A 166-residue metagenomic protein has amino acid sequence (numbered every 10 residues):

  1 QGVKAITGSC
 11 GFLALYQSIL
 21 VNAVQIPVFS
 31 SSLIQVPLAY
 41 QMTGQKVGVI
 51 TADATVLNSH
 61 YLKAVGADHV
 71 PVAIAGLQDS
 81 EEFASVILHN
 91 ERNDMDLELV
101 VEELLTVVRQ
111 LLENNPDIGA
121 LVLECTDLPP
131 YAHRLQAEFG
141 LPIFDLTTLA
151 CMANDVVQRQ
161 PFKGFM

Functional and structural regions predicted by a protein language model:
K4, Q45, G119: Short acidic/polar active-site loop segments enriched in Thr and Asp
A5-Q17, S32-Q35, A52-V56, E124-P130 (+1 more regions): Gly/Ser/Thr-rich loops at beta-strand to alpha-helix junctions that form or flank small-molecule/cofactor-binding
A14-Q25, Y131-F139: Short Gly/Thr/Asp-enriched flexible loops that form oxyanion-binding sites at enzyme active sites
I26-L33, V47-T51, F139-L149: Short hydrophobic/aromatic-enriched beta-strand-loop microsegments
T43-S80, R159-M166: Short, glycine-/small-residue-rich phosphate/pyrophosphate-handling segment
L57, A64-N115, G119: Active-site rim beta-loop-alpha module in soluble metabolic enzymes
V108-E138, P142-D145, M152: Extended, basic/helix-rich recognition subdomains
I143-K163: Short, flexible loop segments at boundaries between secondary-structure elements
